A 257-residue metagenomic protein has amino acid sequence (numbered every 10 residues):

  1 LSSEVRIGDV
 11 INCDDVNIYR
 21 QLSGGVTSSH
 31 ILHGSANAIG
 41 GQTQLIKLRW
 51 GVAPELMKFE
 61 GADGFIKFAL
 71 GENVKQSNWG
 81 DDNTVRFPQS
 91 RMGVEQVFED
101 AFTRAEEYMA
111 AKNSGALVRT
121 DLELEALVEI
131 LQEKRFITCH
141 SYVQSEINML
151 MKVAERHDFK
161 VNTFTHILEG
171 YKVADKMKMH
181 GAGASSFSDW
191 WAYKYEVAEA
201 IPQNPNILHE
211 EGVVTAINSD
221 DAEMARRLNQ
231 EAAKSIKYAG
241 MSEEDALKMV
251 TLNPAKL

Functional and structural regions predicted by a protein language model:
L1-I7, A154-K160, S186-A192: Short, basic, glycine/proline-bearing loop/turn elements
L1-R20: Aromatic/His-enriched, Gly/Pro-containing loop or helix-boundary segments that lie immediately adjacent to catalytic
E4, F136, K178, A182-W191 (+1 more regions): His/Asp/Glu-enriched, well-ordered alpha-helical/loop segment that forms or immediately abuts the divalent-metal
D14, G25, V143-E146, V214 (+1 more regions): Helix N-cap / loop-to-helix initiation motif
N17, L22-V161: Polyanionic/metal-chelating signatures
T138-V143, K160-E169, D189-K194: Catalytic beta/alpha-barrel core
Q144-E146, I167-K172, L252-A255: Short acidic loop-to-helix transition motifs that present clustered carboxylates
